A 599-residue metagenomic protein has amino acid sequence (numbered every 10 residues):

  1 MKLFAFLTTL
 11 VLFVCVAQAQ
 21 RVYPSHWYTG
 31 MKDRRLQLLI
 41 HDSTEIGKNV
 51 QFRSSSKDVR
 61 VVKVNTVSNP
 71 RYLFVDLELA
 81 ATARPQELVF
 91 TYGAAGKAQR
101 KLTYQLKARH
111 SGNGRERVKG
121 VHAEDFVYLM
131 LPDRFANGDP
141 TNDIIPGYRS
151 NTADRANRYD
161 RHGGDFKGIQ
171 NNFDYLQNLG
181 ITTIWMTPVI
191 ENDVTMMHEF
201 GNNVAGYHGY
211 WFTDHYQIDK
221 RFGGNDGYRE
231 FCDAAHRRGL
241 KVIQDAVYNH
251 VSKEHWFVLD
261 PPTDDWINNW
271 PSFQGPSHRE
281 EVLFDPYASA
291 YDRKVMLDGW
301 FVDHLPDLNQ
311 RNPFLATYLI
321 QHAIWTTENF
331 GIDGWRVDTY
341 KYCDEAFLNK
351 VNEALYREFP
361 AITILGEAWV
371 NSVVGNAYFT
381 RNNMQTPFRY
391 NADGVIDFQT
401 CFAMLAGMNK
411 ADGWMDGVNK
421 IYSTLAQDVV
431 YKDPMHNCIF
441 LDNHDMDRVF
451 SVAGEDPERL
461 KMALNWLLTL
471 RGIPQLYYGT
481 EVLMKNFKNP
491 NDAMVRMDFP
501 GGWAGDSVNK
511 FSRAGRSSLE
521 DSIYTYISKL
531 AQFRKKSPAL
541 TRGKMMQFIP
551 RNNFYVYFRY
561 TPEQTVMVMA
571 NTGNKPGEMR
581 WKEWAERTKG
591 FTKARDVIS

Functional and structural regions predicted by a protein language model:
M1-P24: Bacterial Sec-dependent N-terminal signal peptides
A19-G47, A108-S111: Beta-strand/beta-sandwich contexts
Y28, L106-L129, R134, G138: Low-complexity, Pro/Ser/Thr- and charge-rich linker/hinge segments at domain boundaries
K32-E87, Y92-A95: Immunoglobulin-like IPT/TIG beta-sandwich domains and homologous Ig-like subdomains
L77, Q564-N571: Short, well-ordered beta-strand segments enriched in hydrophobic/aromatic residues
A98-K107: Edge beta-strands of extracellular beta-sandwich domains
F135-N329, L348-E358, A368, V374-N376 (+3 more regions): Substrate-binding/active-site clefts of carbohydrate-active enzymes
H250, H322-I324, E328, D333 (+10 more regions): Active-site-proximal helices and loops of the catalytic beta/alpha 8
